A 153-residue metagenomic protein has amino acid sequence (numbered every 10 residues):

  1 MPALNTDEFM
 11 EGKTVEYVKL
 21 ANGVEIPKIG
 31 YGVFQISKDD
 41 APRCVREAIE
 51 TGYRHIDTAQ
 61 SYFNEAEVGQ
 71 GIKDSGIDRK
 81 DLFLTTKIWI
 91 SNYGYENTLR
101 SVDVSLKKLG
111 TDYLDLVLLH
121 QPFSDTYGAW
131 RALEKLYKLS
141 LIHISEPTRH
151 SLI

Functional and structural regions predicted by a protein language model:
M1-L82, K138: N-terminal binding-site loop/beta-alpha segment at the start of enzyme catalytic domains that lines or forms
P27-G32, L84-T86, V117-L119, S145: Hydrophobic faces of well-ordered beta-strands that scaffold small-molecule active sites in alpha/beta enzyme cores
F34-I36, A59-S61, K87-S91, L119-P122 (+1 more regions): Active-site beta-loop-alpha junctions enriched in small/polar residues
S37-A48, G94-K108: Short, acidic/polar
R54, D112-D115, I142: Short acidic/polar active-site loop segments enriched in Thr and Asp
N64-E67, P122-G128: Active-site-adjacent beta->alpha loops and helix N-cap segments on the catalytic face of soluble alpha/beta enzymes
T98-L119, K135-L136: CE4/NodB-like, metal-dependent polysaccharide N-deacetylase domain that modifies extracellular/periplasmic N-acetylated
I142-I153: Single conserved hydrophobic/aromatic residue that forms the stacking wall/gate of nucleotide- or nucleobase-binding
